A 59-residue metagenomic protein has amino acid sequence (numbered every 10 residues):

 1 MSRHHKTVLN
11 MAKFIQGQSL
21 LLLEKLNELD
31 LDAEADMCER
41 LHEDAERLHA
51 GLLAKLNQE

Functional and structural regions predicted by a protein language model:
R3, M11-E59: Short, charge-rich amphipathic interface segments used for partner binding and complex assembly
